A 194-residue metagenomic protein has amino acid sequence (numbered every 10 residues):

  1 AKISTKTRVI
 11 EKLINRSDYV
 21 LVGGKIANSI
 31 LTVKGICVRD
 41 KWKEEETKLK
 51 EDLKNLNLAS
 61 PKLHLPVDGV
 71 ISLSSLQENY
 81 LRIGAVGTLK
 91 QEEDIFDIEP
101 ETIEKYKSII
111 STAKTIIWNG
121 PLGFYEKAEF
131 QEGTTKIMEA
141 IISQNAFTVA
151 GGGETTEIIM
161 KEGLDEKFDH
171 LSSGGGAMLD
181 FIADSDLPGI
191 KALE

Functional and structural regions predicted by a protein language model:
A1-E194: Active-site loop-to-helix "anion-binding N-cap" substructures in soluble metabolic enzymes
